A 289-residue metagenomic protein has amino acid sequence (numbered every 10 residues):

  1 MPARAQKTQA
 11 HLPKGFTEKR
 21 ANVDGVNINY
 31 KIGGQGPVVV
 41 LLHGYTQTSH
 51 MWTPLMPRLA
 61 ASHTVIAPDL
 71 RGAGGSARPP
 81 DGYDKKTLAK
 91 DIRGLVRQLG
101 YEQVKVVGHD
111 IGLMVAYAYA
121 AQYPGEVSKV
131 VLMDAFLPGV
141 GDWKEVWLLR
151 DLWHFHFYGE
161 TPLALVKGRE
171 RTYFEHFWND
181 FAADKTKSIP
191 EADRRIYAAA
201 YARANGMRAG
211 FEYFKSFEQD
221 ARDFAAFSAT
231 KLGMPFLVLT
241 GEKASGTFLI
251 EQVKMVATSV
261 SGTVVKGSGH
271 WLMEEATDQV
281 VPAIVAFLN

Functional and structural regions predicted by a protein language model:
M1-A3: N-terminal export signals
Q6-K19, V26-I28, V38, I66 (+4 more regions): Flexible "cap/lid" subdomain of the alpha/beta-hydrolase fold that forms the substrate-access gate
V26, I32-G75: Conserved HGGG/HGGXW glycine-rich cap/lid loop of the alpha/beta-hydrolase fold
T48-S49, M114, G269: A short, glycine- and basic residue-enriched loop/turn that sits immediately adjacent to a domain's principal
P54-P57, A61, A121-Q122, P282 (+1 more regions): Short, well-ordered alpha-helices that flank and scaffold nucleotide-derived cofactor binding pockets
S268-T277, V281: Catalytic histidine-centered segment of alpha/beta-hydrolase-like enzymes
